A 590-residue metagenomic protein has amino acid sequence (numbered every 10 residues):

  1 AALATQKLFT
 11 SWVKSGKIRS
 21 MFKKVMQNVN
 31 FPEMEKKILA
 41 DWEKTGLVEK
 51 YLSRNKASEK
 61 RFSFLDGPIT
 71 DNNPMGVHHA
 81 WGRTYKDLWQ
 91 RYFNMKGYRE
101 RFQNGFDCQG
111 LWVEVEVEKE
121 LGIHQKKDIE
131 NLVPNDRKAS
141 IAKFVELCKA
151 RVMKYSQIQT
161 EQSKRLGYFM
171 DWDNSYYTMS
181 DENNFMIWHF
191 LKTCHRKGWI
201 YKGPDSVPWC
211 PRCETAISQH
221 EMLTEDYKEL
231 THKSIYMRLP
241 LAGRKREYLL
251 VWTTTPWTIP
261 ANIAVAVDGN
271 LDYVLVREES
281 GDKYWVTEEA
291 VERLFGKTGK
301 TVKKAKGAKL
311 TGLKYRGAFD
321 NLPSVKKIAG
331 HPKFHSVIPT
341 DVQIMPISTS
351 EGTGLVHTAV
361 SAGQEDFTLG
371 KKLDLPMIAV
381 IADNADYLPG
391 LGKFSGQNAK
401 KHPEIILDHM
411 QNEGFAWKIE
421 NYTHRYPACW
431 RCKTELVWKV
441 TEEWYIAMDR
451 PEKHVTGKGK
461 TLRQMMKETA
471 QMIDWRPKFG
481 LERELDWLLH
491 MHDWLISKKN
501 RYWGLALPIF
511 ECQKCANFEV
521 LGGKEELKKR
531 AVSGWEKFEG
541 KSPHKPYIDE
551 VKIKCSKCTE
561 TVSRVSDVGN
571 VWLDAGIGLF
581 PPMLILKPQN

Functional and structural regions predicted by a protein language model:
A1-A4, V13: Acidic, Ala/Val/Gly-enriched low-complexity intrinsically disordered segments
T10-S11, K17: Short, positively charged and aromatic/hydrophobic N-terminal segments
M21-N30, Q464-K478: Short, contiguous pre-domain boundary segments
M21-S280, A359-K372, P376-L391, E413-T461 (+4 more regions): N-terminal, positively charged nucleic-acid-binding surface of large information/translation enzymes
R99, A261-V267, L271-A382, G459-R463 (+1 more regions): Catalytic alpha/beta core of large soluble enzyme barrels
C210, C429, C512, K552-C558: Short cysteine-rich clusters marking metal-coordination/redox-active sites
R212-T215, T434, K514-F518, K557-E560: Short Cys/His-rich local motifs and their 1-3 flanking residues in nucleic-acid-associated proteins and small
L241, P346-S348, L373-A385, R501 (+3 more regions): Alpha-helical recognition segments enriched in aromatics with Gly/Pro capping that present substrate-recognition
